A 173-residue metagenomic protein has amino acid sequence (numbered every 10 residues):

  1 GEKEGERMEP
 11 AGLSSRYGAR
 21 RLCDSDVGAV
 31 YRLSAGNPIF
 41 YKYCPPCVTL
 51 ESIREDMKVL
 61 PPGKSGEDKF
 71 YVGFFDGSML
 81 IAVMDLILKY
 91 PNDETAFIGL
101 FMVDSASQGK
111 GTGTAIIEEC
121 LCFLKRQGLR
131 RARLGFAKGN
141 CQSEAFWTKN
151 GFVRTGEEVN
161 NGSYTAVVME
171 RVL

Functional and structural regions predicted by a protein language model:
G1-R7: Short, Lys/Arg-enriched N-terminal segments with co-localized hydrophobic residues within the first ~10-30 amino acids
R7-P10, S163-L173: Terminal substrate-recognition subdomain of acyl/acetyltransferases
G12-Y17, R21-V27, R32-A106, I117-E119 (+3 more regions): Acetyl-CoA-dependent GNAT
G109-T114: Glycine-rich acyl-CoA binding loop
L124-G135: Conserved GNAT acetyl-CoA-binding A-motif
L134-E144, N160-Y164: Conserved beta-strand-loop-alpha-helix junction that forms the acyl-donor binding cleft
T148-E157: Conserved acetyl-CoA-binding loop of GNAT-fold acetyltransferases
